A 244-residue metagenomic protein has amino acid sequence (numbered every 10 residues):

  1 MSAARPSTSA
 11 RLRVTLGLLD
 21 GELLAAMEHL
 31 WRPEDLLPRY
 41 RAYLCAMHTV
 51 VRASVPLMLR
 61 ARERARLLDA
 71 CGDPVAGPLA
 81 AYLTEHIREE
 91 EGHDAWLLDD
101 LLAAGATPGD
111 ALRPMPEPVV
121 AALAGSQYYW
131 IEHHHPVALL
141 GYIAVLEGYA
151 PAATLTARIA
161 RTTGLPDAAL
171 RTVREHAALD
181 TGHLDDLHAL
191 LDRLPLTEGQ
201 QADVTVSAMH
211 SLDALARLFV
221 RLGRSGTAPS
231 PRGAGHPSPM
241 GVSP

Functional and structural regions predicted by a protein language model:
S2-P244: Non-heme di-metal
